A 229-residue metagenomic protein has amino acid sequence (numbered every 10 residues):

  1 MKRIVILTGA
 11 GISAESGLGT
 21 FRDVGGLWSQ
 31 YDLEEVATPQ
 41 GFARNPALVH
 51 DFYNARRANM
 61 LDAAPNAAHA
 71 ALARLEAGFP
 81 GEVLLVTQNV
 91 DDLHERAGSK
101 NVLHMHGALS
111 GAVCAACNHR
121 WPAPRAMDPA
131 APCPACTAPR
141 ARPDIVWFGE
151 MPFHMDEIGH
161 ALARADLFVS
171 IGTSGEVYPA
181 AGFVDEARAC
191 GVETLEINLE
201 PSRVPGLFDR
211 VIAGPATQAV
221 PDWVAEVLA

Functional and structural regions predicted by a protein language model:
M1-A229: Conserved catalytic core of sirtuin-type NAD+-dependent deacylases
